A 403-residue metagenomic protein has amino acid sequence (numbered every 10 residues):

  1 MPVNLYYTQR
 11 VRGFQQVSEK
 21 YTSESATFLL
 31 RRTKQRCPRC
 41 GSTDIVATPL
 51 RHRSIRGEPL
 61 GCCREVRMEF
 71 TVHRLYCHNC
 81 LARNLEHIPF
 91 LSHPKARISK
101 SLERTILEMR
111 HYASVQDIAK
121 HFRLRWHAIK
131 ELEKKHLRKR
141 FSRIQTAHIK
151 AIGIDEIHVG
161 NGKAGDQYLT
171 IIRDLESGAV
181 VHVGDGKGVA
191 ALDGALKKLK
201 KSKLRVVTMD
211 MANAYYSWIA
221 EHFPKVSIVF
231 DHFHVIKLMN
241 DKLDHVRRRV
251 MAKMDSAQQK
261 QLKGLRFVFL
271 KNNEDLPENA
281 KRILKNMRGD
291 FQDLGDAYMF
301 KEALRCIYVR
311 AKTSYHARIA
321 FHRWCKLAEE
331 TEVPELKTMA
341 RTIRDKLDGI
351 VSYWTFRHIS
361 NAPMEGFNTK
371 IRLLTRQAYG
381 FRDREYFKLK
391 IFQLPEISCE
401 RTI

Functional and structural regions predicted by a protein language model:
M1-I88: Short, conserved DNA-binding cores of transcription-related domains
F28, C77, I118, I152-I157 (+4 more regions): Short, conserved catalytic/metal-binding motifs centered on acidic residues
I55-I152, E156-K163, S202-R205, F356: Short, positively charged, Gly/Tyr-enriched micro-motifs that form contact patches at catalytic or ligand/partner
P94-R104, Q116, E176, H182 (+5 more regions): Acidic, glycine-enriched active-site microenvironments
H121, C325-I403: Basic, amphipathic alpha-helical segments enriched in Lys/Arg and hydrophobic/aromatic residues
K134-W218: RNase H-like nuclease fold core
D210-N213, A220-Q259, G264, E365: Conserved beta-strand -> loop -> alpha-helix junction used to position metal-binding or nucleic-acid-contacting
L265-E332: Helix-loop elements that line ligand-binding/catalytic pockets
